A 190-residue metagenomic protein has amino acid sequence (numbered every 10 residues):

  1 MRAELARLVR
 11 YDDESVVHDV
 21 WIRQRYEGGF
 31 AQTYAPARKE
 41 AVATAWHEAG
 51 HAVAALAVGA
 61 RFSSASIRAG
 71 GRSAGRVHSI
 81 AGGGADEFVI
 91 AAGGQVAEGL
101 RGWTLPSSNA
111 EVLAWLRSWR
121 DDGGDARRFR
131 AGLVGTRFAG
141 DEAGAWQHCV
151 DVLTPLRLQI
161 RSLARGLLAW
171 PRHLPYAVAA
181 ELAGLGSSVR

Functional and structural regions predicted by a protein language model:
M1-R190: Soluble catalytic regions of large protease machineries
